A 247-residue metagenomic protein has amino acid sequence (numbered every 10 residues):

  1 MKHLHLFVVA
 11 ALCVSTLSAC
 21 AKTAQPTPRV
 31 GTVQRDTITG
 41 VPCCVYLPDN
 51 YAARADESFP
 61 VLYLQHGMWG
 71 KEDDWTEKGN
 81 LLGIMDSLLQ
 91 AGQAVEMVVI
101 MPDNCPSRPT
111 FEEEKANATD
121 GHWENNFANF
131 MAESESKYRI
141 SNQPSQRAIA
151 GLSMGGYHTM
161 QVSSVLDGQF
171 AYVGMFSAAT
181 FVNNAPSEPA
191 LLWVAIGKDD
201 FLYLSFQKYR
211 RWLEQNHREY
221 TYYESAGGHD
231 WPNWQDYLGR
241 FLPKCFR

Functional and structural regions predicted by a protein language model:
M1-P26: Bacterial Sec-dependent N-terminal signal peptides
K22-R247: Non-catalytic cap/lid and distal C-terminal segments of serine-dependent acyl enzymes
